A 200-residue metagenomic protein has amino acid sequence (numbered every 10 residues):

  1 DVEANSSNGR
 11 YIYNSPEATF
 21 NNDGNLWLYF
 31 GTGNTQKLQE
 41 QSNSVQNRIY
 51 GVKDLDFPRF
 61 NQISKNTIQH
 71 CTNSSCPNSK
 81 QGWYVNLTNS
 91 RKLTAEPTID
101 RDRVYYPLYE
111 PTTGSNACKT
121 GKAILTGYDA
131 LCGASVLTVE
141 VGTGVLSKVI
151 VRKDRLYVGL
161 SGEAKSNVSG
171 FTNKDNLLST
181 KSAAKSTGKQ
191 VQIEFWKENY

Functional and structural regions predicted by a protein language model:
D1-Y200: Beta-propeller fold recognition
